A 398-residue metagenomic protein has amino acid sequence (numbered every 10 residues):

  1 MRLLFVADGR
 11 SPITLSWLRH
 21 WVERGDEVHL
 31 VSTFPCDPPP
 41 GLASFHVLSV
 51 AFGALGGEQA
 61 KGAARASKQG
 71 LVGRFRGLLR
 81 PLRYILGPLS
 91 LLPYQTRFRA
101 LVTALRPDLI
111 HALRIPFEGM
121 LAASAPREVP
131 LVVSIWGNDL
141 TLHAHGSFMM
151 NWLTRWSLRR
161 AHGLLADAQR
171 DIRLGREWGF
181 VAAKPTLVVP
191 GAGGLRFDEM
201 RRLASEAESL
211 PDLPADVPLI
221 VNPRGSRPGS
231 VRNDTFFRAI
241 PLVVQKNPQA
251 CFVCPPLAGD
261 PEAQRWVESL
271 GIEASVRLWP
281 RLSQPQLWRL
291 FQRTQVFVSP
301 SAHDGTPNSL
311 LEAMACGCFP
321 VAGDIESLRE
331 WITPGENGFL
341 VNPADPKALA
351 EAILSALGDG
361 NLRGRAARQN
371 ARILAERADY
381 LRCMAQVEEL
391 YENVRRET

Functional and structural regions predicted by a protein language model:
M1-A51: N-terminal subdomain of nucleotide-sugar transferases
V133-W136, N151-S205, R224: Donor nucleotide-sugar binding/catalytic pocket of nucleotide-sugar-dependent glycosyltransferases
L165, A192-G193, P211-V231, F237-I240 (+1 more regions): Conserved donor-binding/catalytic core segment of Leloir-type glycosyltransferases
Q264-L282: Nucleotide-activated donor-binding/catalytic signature segment of Leloir-type glycosyltransferases, i.e., the conserved
R281-L282, R289-T294: Short alpha-helical donor nucleotide-sugar binding micro-motif in glycosyltransferases
A302: Aromatic "clamp/platform" in nucleotide-sugar-dependent glycosyltransferases that forms part of the donor/acceptor
F319-A322: Short hydrophobic beta-strand element within catalytic cores of glycosyltransferases and related nucleotide-activated
P334-G335, F339-P346, S355-N361: Conserved acidic donor-binding segment of nucleotide-sugar-dependent glycosyltransferases
